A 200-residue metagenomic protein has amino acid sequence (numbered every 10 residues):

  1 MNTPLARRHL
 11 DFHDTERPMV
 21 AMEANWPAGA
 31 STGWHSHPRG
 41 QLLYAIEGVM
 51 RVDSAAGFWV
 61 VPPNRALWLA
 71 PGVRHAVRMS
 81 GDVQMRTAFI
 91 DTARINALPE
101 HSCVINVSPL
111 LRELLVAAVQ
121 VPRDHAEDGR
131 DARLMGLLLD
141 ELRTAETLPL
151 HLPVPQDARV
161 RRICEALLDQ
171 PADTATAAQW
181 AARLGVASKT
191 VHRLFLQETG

Functional and structural regions predicted by a protein language model:
M1-V49: Generic protein-terminus/edge-of-domain signal
W26-G29, T144-H151, H192, T199: Short, Lys/Arg-enriched N-terminal segment that forms or immediately precedes the first helix of a structured domain
A28, P38, G48, G57 (+3 more regions): A generic "binding-loop/recognition-motif" signal
A56-P71: Short acidic-glycine-tyrosine-enriched beta hairpin
F58, G72-S102: Ligand-binding loop in jelly-roll beta-barrel domains
V104-A172: An amphipathic alpha-helical interaction segment
L168, T174-G200: Basic/polar phosphate-binding segments, predominantly the helix-turn-helix DNA-binding elements of transcriptional
